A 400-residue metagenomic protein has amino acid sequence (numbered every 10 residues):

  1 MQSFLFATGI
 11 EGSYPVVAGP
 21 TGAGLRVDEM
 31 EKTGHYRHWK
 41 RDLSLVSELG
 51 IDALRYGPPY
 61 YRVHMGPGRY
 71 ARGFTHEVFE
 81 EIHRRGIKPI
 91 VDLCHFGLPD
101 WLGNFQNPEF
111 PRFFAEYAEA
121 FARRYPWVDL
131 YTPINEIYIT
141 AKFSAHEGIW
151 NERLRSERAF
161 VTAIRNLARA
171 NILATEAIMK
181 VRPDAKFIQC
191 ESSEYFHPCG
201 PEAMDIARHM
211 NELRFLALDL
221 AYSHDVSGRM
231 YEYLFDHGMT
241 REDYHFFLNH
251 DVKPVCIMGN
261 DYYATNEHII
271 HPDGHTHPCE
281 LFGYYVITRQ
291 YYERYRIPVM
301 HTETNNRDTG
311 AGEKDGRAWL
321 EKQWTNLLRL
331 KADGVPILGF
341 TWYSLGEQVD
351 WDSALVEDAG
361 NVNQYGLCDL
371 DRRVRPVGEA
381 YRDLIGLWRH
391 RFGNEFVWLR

Functional and structural regions predicted by a protein language model:
M1-I51: N-terminal carbohydrate-binding accessory modules
Q2-A7, A18, F79-G312, T325-R400: Active-site region of glycoside hydrolase catalytic domains
S13, P59-V63: Short active-site-proximal "capping" loops at secondary-structure junctions
D28-L49, G66-R85, P108-E116, C279-V286: Aromatic- and glycine-enriched glycan-recognition loops and surfaces that form the carbohydrate-binding subsites
K32-P59, D251-M258, Q290: Catalytic domains of carbohydrate-active enzymes, especially glycoside hydrolases
H64-P67, D92: Serine-hydrolase-like catalytic core of hydrolytic proteins
A318-N326: Long, well-ordered alpha-helical scaffolding segments within enzyme catalytic domains, especially pronounced
